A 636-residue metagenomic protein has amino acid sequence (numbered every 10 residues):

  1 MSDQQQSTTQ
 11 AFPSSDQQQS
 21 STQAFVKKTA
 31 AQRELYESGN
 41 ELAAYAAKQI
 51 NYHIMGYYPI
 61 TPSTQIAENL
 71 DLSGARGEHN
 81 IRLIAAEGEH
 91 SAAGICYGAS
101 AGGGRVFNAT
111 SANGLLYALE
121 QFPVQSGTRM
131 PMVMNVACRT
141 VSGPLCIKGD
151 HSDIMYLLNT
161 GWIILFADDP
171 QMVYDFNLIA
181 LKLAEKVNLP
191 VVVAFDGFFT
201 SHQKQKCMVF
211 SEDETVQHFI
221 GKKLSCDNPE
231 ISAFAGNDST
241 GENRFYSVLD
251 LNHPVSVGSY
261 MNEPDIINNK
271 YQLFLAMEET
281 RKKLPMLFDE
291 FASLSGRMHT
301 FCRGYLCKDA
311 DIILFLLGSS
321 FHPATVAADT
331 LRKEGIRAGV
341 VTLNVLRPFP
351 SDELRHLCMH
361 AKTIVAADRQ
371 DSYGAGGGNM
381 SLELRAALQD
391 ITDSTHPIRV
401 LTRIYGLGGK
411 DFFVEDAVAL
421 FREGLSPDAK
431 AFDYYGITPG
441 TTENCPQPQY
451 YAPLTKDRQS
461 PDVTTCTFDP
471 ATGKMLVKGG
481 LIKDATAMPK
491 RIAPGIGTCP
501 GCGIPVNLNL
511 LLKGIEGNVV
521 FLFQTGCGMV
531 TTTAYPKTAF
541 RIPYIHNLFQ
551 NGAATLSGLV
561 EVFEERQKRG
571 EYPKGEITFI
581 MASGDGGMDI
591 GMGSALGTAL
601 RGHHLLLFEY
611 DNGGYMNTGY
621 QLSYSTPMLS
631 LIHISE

Functional and structural regions predicted by a protein language model:
Q65-D153, W162-E185, V530-Y615: Thiamine diphosphate
D71-R76, M286, E290, V326-V340 (+1 more regions): Short helix-loop-beta junction
I81, V191-R303: Conformationally flexible catalytic loops at phosphate/diphosphate-handling active centers
G304, K308-I336, F349-H356: Redox- and metal-dependent alpha/beta enzyme cores, enriched for Fe-S-associated oxidoreductases and cofactor-handling
D368-Q459: Peripheral docking tails and interdomain loops at the edges of cofactor- or intermediate-handling domains
T486-P489, A493-L548: Active-site diphosphate/adenylate-binding microenvironment
I632-E636: Conserved small/polar residues in nucleotide/adenosyl-binding loops
